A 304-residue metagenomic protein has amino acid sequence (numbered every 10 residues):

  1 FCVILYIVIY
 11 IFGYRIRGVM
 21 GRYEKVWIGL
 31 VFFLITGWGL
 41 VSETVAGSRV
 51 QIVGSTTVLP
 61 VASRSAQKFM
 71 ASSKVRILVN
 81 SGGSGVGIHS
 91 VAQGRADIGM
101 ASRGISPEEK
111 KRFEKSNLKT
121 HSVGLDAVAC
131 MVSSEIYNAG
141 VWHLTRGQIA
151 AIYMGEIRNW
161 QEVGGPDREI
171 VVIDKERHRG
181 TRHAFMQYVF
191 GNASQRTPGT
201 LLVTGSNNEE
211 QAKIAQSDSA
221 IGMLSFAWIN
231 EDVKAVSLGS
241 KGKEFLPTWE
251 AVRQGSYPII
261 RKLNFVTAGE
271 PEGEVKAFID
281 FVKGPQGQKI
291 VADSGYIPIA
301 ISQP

Functional and structural regions predicted by a protein language model:
I7-I11: Intrinsically disordered, low-complexity terminal segments enriched in Ser/Thr
M20-K25: Positively charged n-region of N-terminal signal peptides that target proteins for export
I28-G39: Bacterial N-terminal signal peptides
L40, T44-P304: Exported/periplasmic ABC-transporter solute-binding proteins
